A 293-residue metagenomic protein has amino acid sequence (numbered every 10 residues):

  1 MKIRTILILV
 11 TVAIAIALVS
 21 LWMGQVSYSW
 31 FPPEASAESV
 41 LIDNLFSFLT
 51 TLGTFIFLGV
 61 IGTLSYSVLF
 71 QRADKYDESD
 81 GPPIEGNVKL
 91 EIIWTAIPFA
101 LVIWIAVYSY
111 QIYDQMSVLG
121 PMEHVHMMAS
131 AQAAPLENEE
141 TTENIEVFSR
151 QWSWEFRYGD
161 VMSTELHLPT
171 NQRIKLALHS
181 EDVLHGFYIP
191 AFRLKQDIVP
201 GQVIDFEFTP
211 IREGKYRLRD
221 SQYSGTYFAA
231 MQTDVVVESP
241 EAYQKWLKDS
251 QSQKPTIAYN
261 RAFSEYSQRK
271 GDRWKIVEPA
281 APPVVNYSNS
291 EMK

Functional and structural regions predicted by a protein language model:
M1-I56: Hydrophobic alpha-helical segments
W22-F46, V68-K293: Non-transmembrane, membrane-proximal soluble domains of secreted or membrane proteins
T54-Y66: Hydrophobic cores of alpha-helical transmembrane segments in multi-pass inner/ER membrane proteins, independent
